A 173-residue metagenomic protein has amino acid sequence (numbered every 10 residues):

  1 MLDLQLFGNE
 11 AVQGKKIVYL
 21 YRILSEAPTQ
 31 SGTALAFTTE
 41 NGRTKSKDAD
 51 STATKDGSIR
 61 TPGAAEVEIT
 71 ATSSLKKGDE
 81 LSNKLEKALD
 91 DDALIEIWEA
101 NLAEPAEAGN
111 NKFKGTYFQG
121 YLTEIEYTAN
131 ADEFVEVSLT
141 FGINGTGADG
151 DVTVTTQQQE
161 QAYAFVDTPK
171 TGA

Functional and structural regions predicted by a protein language model:
M1-F7: Gram-positive cell-envelope targeting signals
F7-K76, L122-V135: Solvent-exposed edge beta-strands and adjacent loop segments that serve as assembly or binding interfaces
A11, Q119-L122, D167-G172: A general structural signal for short secondary-structure boundary/capping elements
S46, L94-E99, G142-D149, A164-T168: Glycine-rich loops and low-complexity Gly/Arg-rich segments that provide flexible linkers or classic glycine-based
G57-G115: Structured, beta-strand-rich domain cores that present glycine/charged loop surfaces used to bind extended ligands
G78-E80, A148-D151: Intrinsically disordered, low-complexity acidic/polar segments
A100-D149: Short beta-strand and beta-hairpin "edge-sheet" elements
D151-A173: Intrinsically disordered, low-complexity terminal/linker regions enriched in Pro/Ser/Gly and acidic residues
